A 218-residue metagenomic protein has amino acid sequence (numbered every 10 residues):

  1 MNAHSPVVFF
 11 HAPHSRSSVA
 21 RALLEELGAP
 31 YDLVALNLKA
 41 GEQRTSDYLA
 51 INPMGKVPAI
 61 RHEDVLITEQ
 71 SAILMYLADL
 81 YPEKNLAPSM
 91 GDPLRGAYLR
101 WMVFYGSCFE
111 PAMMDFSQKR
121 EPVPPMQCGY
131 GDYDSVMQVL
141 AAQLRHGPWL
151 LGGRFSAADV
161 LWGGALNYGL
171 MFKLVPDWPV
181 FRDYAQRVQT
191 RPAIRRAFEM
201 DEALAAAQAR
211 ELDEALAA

Functional and structural regions predicted by a protein language model:
M1-C128, A141: GST-like domain detector, emphasizing the conserved glutathione-binding G-site in the N-terminal thioredoxin-like
L38-K39, A158, D183, E202: Conserved beta-strand edge residues that scaffold enzyme active sites
E42-R44, V188, A207-Q208: Short Asp/Glu-rich motifs
A78, A165-L166, F198: Active-site-flanking alpha-helical
M102-T190: GST-like fold's C-terminal all-alpha helical module
R191-P192, R196-A197: A late-sequence structural motif
D201-A218: Acidic/histidine-enriched, glycine/proline-rich intrinsically disordered or flexible terminal extensions
